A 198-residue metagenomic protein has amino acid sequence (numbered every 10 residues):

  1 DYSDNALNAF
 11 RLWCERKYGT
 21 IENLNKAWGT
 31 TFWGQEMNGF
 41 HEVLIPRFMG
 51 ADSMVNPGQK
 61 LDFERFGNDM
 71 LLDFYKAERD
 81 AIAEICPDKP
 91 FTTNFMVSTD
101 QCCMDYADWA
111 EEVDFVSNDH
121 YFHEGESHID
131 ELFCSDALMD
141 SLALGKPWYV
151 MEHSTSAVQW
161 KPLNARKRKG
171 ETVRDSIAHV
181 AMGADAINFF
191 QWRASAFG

Functional and structural regions predicted by a protein language model:
D1-F115, F122, E126-L132: Polysaccharide-binding and catalytic clefts of secreted carbohydrate-active enzymes
T92-G198: Hydrophobic targeting/anchoring helices
